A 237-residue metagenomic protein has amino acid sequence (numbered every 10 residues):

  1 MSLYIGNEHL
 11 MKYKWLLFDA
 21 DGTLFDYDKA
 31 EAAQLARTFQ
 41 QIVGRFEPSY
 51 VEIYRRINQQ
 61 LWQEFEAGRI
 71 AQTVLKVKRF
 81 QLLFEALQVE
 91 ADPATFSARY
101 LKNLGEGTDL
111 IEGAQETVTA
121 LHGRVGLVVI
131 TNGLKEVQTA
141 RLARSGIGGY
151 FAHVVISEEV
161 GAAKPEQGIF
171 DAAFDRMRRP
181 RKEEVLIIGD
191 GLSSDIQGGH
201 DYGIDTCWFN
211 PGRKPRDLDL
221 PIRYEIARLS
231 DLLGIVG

Functional and structural regions predicted by a protein language model:
S2-L16, K29, T119, L134-G237: Asp-based, Mg2+/Mn2+-dependent phosphohydrolase catalytic module
Y4, H9-A20, L24-E112: N-terminal helical cap/lid subdomain that shapes the substrate entry/recognition surface in HAD-like hydrolases
R37-Q41, L82, A120, G146 (+1 more regions): Generic structural signal for isolated residues within well-ordered alpha-helices
G113-R124: Catalytic-core regions built around general acid/base machinery
R124-V125, G203: Glycine-centered short loops/turns at secondary-structure junctions
V125-V128, R181-E183: Short beta-strand/loop segments at the ligand-binding rim of alpha/beta enzyme cores
T131: Conserved phosphate-coupling serine/threonine residues in phosphotransfer and NTP-handling enzymes
